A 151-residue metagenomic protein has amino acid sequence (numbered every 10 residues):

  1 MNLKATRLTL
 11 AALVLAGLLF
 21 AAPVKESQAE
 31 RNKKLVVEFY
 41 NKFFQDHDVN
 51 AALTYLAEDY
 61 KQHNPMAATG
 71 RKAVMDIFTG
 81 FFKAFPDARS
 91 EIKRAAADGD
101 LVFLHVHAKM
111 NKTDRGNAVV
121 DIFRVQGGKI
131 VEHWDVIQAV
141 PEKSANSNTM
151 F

Functional and structural regions predicted by a protein language model:
M1-L10: Bacterial N-terminal signal peptides that target proteins for export
L10-L19: Hydrophobic helical h-region of N-terminal Sec-dependent signal peptides in bacterial secretory/periplasmic proteins
L19-T54, E58, S147-F151: Short, low-complexity N-terminal intrinsically disordered segments enriched in polar/charged residues
V36, A51-A52, Y60, V74 (+5 more regions): Hydrophobic pocket/interface hotspot
V49-D98, T113: A solvent-exposed, acidic/Ser-Thr-rich amphipathic alpha-helical stretch
A97-A108: A short hydrophobic beta-strand element
H107-K129, W134-V140: Exposed beta-sheet edge and beta->alpha loop/turn motif
D135-F151: Low-complexity, intrinsically disordered terminal/linker segments enriched in charged and Gly/Pro repeats
